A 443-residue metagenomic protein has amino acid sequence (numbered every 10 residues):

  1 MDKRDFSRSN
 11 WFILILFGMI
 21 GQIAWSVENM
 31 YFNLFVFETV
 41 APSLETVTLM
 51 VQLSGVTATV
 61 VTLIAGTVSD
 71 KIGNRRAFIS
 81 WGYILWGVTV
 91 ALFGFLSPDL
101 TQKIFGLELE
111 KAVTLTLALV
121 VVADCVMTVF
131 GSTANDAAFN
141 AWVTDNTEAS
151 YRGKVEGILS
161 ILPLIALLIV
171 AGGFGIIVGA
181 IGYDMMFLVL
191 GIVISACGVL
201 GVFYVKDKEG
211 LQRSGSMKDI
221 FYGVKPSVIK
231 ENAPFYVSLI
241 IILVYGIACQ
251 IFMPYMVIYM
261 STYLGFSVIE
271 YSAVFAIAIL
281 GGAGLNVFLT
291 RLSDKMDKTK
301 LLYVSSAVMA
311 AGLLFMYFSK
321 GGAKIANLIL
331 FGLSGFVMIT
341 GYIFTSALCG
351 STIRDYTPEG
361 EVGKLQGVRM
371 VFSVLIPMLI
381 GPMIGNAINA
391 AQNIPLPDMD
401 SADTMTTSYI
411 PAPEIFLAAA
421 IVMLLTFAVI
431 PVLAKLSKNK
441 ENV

Functional and structural regions predicted by a protein language model:
M1-R8, K208-I240: Juxtamembrane intracellular "pre-TM" segments in multi-pass secondary transporters
D2-G55, Y236-I241, Y245-S267, Y271: Helix-loop boundary and gating motifs at the non-cytosolic
A58-T59, G153-V178, M370-P382: Glycine-rich segments within core transmembrane alpha-helices of 12-TM secondary carriers
V60-N74, V178, G284-K298, N389: Helix-to-loop junctions at the C-terminal end of transmembrane segments in multipass secondary transporters
K71-L85, D294-A307: Cytoplasmic membrane-interface "Motif A"-like loop-to-helix N-cap segments of 12-TM Major Facilitator Superfamily
R75, E108-K111, I176-I192, N389-M423: A membrane-interface helix-boundary motif in multi-pass transporters
Y83-V113, A307-K324: C-terminal ends and interior cores of transmembrane alpha-helices in multi-pass membrane transporters/permeases
T299-S346: C-terminal transmembrane helical hairpin of 12-TM major facilitator-type secondary transporters
